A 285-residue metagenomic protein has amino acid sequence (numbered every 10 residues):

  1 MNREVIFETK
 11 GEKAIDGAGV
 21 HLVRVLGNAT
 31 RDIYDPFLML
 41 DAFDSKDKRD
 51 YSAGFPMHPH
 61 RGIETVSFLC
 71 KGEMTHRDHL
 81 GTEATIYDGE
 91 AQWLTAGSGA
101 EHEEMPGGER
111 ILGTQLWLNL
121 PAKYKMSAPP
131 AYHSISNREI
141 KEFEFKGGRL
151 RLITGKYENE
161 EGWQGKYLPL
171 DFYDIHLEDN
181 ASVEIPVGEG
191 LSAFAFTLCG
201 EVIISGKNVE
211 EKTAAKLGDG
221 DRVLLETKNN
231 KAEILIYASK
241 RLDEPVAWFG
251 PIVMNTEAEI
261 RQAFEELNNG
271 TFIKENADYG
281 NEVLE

Functional and structural regions predicted by a protein language model:
M1-E285: Jelly-roll (double-stranded beta-helix
